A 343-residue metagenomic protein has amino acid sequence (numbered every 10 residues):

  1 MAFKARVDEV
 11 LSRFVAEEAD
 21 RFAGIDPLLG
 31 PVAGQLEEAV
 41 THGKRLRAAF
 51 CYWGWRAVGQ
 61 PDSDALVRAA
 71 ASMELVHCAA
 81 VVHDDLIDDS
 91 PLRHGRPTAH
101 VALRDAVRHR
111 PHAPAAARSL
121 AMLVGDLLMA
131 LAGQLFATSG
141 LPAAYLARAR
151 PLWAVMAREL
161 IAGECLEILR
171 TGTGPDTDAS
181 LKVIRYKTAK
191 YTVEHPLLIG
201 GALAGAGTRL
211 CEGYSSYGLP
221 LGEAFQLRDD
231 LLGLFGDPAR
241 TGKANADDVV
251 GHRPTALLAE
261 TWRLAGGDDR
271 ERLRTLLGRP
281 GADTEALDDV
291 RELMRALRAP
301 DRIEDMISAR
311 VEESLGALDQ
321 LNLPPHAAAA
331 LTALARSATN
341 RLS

Functional and structural regions predicted by a protein language model:
M1-C78, V82-H83, I87-R110, P114 (+5 more regions): Conserved N-terminal diphosphate/IPP-binding helix and adjacent helical/loop segment of trans-prenyltransferase domains
M1-V7, L66-S72, L146-W153, C211-Y217 (+3 more regions): Hydrophobic packing residues in well-ordered alpha-helices of helical domains and bundles
G24-I25, A39-R47, M122-A130, A137-P238: All-alpha helical catalytic cores of prenyl diphosphate-utilizing isoprenoid enzymes
Q35-L36, V40, A70-V76, W153-L160 (+6 more regions): Short alpha-helical scaffolding segments that buttress acidic/His motifs in well-ordered protein cores
Y52-R56, V81, A130-T138, L198-A202 (+1 more regions): Short glycine/serine- and small hydrophobic-enriched flexible loop segments
H94-G125, G174-K190, E212, S216 (+2 more regions): Divalent-cation-assisted or electrostatically stabilized phosphate/pyrophosphate-binding catalytic cores
D288-S343: Short hairpin/turn module used for nucleic-acid contact or packing/dimerization
